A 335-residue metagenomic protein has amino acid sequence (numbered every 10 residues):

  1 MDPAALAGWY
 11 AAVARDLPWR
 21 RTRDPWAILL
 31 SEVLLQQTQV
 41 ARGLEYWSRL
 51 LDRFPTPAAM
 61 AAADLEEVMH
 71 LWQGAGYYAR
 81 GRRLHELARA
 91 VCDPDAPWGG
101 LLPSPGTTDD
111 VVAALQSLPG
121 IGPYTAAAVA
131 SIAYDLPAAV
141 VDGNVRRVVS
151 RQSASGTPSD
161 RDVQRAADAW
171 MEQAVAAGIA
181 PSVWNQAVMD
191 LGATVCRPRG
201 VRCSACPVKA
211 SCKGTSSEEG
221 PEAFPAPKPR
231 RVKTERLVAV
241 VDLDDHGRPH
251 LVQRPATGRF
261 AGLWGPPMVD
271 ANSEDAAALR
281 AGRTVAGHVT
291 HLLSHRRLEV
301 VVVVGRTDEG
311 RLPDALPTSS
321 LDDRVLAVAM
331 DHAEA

Functional and structural regions predicted by a protein language model:
M1-R21, D190-A335: Intrinsically disordered, low-complexity, charged terminal extensions of DNA damage-control enzymes
A5-S204, V208-G220: Catalytic cores of DNA base-excision repair glycosylases
